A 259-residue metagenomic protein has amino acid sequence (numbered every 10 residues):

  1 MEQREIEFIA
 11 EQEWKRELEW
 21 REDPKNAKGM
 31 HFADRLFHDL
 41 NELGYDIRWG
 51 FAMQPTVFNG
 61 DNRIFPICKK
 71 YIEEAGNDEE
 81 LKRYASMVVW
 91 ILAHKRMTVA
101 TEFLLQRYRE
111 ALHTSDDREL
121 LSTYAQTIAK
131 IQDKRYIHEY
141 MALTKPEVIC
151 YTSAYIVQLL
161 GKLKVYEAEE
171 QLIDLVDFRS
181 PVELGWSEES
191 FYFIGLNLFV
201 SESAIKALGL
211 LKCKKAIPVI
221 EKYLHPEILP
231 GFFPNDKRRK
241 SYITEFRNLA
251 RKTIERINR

Functional and structural regions predicted by a protein language model:
M1-K15, R259: Extended amphipathic alpha-helical repeat scaffolds
W14-A27, H38-N62, K82-V99, D117-D133 (+4 more regions): Structural detector for internal amphipathic alpha-helices that build alpha-solenoid repeat scaffolds
N26-D39, N59-G76, M97-A111, D133-P146 (+3 more regions): Amphipathic alpha-helical scaffolding segments comprising HEAT/armadillo-like alpha-solenoid repeats
